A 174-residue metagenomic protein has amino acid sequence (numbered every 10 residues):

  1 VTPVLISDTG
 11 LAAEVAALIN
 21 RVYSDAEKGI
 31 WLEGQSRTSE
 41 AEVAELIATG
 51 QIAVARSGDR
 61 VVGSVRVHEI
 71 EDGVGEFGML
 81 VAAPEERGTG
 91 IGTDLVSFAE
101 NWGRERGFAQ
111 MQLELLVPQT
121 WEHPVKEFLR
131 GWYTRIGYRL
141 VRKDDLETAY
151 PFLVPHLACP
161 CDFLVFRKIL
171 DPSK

Functional and structural regions predicted by a protein language model:
V1-A17: A short beta-loop-alpha structural element at the N-terminal edge of CoA-dependent acyl/N-acetyltransferase catalytic
N20-V43: Conserved GNAT-fold acetyl-CoA-binding loop/helix
E42-V54, C159: A short helix-loop-beta-strand connector motif used in the catalytic cores of GNAT acetyltransferases and, in some
E45, V74, K126, R142-C161: Conserved acyl-donor/pantetheine-binding loop and adjacent beta-alpha core of acyl/acetyltransferases and related
V54, R60-H68, V74-V81: Conserved beta-strand in the GNAT
A82, G88-E105, E127, R135: Conserved acetyl-CoA-binding loop-helix of GNAT-fold acetyltransferases
G103-V125: Conserved GNAT acetyl-CoA-binding A-motif
R130-K143: Conserved acetyl-CoA-binding loop of GNAT-fold acetyltransferases
